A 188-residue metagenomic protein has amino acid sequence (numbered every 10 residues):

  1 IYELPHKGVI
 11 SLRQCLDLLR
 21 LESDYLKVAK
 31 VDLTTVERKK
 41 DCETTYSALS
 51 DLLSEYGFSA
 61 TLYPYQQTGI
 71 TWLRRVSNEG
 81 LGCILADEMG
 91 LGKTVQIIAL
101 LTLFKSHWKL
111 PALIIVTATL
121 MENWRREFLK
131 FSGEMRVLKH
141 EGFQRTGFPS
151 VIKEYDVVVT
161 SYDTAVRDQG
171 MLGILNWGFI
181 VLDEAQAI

Functional and structural regions predicted by a protein language model:
I1-T44, L110: Charged, low-complexity intrinsically disordered regions
D32-I188: ASCE P-loop NTPase motor core, strongest for the SF2 helicase catalytic module
